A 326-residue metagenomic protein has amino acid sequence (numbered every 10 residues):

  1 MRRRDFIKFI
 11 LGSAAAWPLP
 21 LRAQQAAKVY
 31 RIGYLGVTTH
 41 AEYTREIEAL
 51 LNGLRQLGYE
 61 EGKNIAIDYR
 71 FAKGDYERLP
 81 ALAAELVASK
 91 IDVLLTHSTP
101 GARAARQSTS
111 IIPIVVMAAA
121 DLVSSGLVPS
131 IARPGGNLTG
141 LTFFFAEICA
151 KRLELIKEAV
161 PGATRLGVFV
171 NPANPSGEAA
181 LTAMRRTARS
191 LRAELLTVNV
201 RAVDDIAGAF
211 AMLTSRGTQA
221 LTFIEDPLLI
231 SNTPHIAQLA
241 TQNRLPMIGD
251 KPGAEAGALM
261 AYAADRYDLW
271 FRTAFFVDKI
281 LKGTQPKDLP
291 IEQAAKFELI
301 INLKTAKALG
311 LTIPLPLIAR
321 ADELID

Functional and structural regions predicted by a protein language model:
M1-D326: Short hydrophobic alpha-helices and adjacent helix-cap/hinge residues
